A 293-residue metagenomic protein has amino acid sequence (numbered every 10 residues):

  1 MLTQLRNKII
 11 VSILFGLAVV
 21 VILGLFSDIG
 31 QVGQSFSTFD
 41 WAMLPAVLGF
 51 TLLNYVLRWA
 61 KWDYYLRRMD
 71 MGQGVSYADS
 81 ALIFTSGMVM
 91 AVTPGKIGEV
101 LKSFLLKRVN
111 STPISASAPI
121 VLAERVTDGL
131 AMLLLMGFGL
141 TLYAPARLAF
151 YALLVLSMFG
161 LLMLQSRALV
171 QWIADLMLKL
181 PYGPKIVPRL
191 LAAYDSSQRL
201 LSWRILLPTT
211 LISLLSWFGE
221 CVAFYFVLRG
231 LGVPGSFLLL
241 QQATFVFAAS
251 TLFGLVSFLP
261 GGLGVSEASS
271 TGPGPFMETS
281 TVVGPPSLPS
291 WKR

Functional and structural regions predicted by a protein language model:
M1-T85, L142-G254, E278-V282, P286-S290: Predominantly cytoplasmic-facing regulatory/coupling regions of multi-pass membrane proteins
T38, G74, P94, S111 (+3 more regions): Helix-loop interface residues and adjacent transmembrane-helix termini in multi-pass membrane transporters, primarily
F50, R58, W62, A91-K102 (+3 more regions): Alpha-helical transmembrane segments and their lipid-water interface positions in multi-pass membrane proteins
K61-W62, R67, A81-S111: Extended non-transmembrane interhelical loops and adjacent amphipathic helices of multipass membrane proteins
R68-A78, S103-R125: Membrane-interface segments at transmembrane-helix boundaries
S86-G95, V246-E267: Transmembrane alpha-helix interface/packing and boundary motifs in multi-pass membrane proteins, characterized by
S86-P94, S115-L140, S287-R293: Membrane-embedded alpha-helical segments of transport systems, primarily multispan ion/solute transporters
I97-R108, S257-F276: Re-entrant/interfacial helical elements at transmembrane boundaries that shape and gate the permeation pathway
